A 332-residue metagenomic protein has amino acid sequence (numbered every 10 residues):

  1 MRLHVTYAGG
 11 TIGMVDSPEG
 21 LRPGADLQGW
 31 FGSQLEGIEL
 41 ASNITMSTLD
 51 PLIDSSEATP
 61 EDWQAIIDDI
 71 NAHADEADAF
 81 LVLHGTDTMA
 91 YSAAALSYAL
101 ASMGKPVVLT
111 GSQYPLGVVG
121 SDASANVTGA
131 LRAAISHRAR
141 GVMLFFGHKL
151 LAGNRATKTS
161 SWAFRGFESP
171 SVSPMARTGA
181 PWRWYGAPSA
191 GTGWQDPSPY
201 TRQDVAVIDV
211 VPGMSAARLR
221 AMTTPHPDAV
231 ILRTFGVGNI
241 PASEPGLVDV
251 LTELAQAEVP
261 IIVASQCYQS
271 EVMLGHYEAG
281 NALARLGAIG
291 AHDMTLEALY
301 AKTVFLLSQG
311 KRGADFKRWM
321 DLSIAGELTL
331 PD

Functional and structural regions predicted by a protein language model:
M1-A72, D249, Q269: ATP/NTP phosphate-donor binding region
R2, T6-G13, W30-I38, A152-L232 (+4 more regions): Accessory alpha-helical/coil subdomains and C-terminal extensions that flank or cap enzyme catalytic cores
T6-A8, V82-H84, V108-G111, M143-H148 (+3 more regions): Short beta-strand segments
D16-E19, A93-A94, V119-D122, A152-K158 (+1 more regions): Short acidic, glycine/serine/threonine-rich loops at helix termini
L83-K105, A242-V250, A279: Short Gly/Thr/Asp-enriched flexible loops that form oxyanion-binding sites at enzyme active sites
A93-D122, L131-S136, L254-S265: Short, acidic/small-residue loops that bind anionic groups at enzyme active sites
L109-G179: Internal gly/pro-rich beta-alpha loop/helix module that stabilizes soluble enzyme cofactors or their anionic handles
V237-D332: C-terminal non-catalytic interaction/assembly regions of soluble proteins
